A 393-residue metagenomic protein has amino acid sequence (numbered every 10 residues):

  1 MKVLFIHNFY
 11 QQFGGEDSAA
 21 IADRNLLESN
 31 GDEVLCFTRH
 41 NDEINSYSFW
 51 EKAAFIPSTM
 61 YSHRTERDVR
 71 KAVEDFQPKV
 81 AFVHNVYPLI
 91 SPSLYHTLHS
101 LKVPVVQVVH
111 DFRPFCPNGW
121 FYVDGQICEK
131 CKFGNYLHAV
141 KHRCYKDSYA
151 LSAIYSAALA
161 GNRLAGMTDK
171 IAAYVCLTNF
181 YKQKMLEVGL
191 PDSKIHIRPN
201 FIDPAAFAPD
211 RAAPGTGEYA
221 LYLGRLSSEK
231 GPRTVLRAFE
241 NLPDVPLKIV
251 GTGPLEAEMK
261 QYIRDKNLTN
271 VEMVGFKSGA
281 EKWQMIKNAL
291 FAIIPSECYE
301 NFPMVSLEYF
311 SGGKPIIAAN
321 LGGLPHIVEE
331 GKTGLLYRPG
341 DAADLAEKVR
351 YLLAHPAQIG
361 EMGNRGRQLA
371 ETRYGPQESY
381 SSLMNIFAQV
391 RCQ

Functional and structural regions predicted by a protein language model:
D17-S18, E218-N241, P254-K260, L335 (+1 more regions): A conserved mid-protein helix/loop that constitutes part of the nucleotide-sugar donor-binding site
S100, R113, C128-A173: Membrane-proximal helix-turn-helix segments that form the acceptor-binding/catalytic region of lipid-linked
F180, F201: Carbohydrate-associated surface elements
K260-A280: Nucleotide-activated donor-binding/catalytic signature segment of Leloir-type glycosyltransferases, i.e., the conserved
W283, N301, S306-S311, P325-H326 (+1 more regions): Short alpha-helical segment that forms part of, or immediately flanks, the ligand-binding pocket in carbohydrate-active
K287-N301, K314: Acidic donor-binding loop of glycosyltransferase active sites
P315-A318, V328: Short hydrophobic beta-strand element within catalytic cores of glycosyltransferases and related nucleotide-activated
E330-G331, L335-A342, Y351-P356: Conserved acidic donor-binding segment of nucleotide-sugar-dependent glycosyltransferases
